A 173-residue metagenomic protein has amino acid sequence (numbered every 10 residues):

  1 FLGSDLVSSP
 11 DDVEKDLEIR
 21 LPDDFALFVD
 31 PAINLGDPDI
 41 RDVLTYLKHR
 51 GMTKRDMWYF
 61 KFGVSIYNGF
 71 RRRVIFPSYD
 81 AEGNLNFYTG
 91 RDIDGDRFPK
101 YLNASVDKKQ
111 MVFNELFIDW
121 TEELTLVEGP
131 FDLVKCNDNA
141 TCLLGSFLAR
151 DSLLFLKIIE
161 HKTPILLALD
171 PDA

Functional and structural regions predicted by a protein language model:
F1-R55, Y59-V64, N68-R73, N84-L85 (+2 more regions): Non-catalytic accessory segments of DNA primases and related replication-initiation nucleases
Y67-T163: Phosphate-handling DNA/RNA-contact segment within nucleic-acid enzymes
L148-A149, L169-A173: Acidic, metal-coordinating catalytic cores used for nucleic-acid/nucleotide bond scission and strand-transfer chemistry
